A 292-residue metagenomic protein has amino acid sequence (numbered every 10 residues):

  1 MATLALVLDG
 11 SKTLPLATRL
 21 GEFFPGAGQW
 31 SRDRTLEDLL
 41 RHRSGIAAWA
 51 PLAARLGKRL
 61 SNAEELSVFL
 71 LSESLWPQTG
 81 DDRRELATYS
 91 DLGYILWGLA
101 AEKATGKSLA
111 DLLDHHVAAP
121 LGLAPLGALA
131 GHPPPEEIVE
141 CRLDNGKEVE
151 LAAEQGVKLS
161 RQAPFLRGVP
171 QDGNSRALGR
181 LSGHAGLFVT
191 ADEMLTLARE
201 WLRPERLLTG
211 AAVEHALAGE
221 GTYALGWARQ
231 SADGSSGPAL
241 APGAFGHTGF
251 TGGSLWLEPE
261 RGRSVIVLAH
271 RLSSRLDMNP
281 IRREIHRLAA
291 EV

Functional and structural regions predicted by a protein language model:
M1-A17, Y94-E102, M194-L197, G262: Active-site SXXK
G10, G45, L123, R203 (+2 more regions): Short, well-ordered loop/turn and helix-capping segments at boundaries between secondary-structure elements and domains
K12-T18, L75-G80: Short, conserved catalytic-motif segment at the N-terminal edge
P15-W30, A119-L121: Short, glycine/proline-biased beta-turn/loop segments that scaffold the active-site neighborhood
W30-G243: Short, surface-exposed loop or secondary-structure junction motifs that flank catalytic or metal-binding residues
G249-T251: Short, small/polar residue-rich loop motifs at catalytic or cofactor-binding pockets
L255-W256, G262-R271: Short, well-ordered beta-strand elements
L272-V292: Generic C-terminus detector
